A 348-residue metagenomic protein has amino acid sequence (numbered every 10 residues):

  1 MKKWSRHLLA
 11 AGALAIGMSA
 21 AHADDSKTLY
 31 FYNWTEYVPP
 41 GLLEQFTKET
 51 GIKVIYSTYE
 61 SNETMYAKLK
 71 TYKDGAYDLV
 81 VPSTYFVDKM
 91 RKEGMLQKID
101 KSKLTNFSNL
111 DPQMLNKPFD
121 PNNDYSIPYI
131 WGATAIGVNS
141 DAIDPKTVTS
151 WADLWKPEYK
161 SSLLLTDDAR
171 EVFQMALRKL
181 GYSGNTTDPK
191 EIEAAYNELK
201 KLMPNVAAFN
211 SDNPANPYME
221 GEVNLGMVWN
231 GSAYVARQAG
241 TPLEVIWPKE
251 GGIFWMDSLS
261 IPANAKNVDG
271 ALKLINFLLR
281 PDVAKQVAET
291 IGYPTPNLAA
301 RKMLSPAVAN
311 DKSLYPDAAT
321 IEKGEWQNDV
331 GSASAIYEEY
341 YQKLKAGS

Functional and structural regions predicted by a protein language model:
M1-L9: Bacterial N-terminal signal peptides that target proteins for export
D24-K89: Early extracytoplasmic/lumenal segment of secretory-pathway proteins
A76, V81-V87, R91-E222: Extracytoplasmic ligand-binding site segments that recognize negatively charged/polar headgroups
F86-K89, M219, N224-P242: A ligand-binding cleft/hinge motif common to bilobed small-molecule-binding domains
A135-A142, R178-K179, M256-N267, Q286: A bilobed periplasmic-binding-protein/Venus flytrap-type ligand-binding module shared by bacterial periplasmic
E193-K201, A239-A263: Periplasmic-binding protein-like
N216, A318-S348: Conserved C-terminal helix/tail region of periplasmic/extracytoplasmic solute-binding proteins
P262-E322: Mature extracytoplasmic/periplasmic domains
